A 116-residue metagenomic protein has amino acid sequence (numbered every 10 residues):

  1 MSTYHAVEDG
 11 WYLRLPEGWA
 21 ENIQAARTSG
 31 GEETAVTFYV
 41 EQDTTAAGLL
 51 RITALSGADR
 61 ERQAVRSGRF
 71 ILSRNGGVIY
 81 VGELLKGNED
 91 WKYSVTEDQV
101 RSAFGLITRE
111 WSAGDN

Functional and structural regions predicted by a protein language model:
M1-G48, T53-N116: N-terminal targeting sequences that direct proteins away from the cytosol to non-cytosolic compartments
